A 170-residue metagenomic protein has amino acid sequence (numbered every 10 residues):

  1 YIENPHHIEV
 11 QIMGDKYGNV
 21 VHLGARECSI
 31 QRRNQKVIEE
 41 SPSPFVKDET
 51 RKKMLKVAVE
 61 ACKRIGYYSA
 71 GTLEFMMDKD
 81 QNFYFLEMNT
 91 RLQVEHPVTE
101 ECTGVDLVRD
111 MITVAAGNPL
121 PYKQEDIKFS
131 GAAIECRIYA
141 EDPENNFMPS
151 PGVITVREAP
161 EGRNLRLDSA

Functional and structural regions predicted by a protein language model:
Y1-A170: ATP-dependent carboxylate activation and anion-phosphoryl transfer catalytic cores that bind Mg-ATP to form
